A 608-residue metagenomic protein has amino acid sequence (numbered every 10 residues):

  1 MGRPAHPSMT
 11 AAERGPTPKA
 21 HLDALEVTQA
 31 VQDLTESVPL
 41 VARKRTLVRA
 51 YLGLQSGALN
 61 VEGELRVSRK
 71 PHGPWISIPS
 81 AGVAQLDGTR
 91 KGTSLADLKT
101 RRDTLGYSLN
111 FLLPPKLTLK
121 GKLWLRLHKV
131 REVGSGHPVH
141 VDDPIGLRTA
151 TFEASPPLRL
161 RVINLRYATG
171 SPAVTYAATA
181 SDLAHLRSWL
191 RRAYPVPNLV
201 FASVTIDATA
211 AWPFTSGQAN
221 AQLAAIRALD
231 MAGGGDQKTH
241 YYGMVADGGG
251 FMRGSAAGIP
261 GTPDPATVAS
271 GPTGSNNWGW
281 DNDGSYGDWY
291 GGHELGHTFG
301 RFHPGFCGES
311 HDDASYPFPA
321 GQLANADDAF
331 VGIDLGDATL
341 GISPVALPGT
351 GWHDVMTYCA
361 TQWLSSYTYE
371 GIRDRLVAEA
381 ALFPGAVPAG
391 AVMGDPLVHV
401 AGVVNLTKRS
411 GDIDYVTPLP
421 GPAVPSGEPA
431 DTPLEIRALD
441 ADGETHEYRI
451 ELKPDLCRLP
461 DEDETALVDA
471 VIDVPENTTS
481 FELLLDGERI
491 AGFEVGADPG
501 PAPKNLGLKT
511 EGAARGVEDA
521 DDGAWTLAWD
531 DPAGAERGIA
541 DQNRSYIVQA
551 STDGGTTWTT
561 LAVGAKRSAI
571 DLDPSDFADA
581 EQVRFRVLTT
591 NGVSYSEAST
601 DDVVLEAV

Functional and structural regions predicted by a protein language model:
P18-D23, V27-V31, R43-F111, V130 (+4 more regions): Extracellular glycoprotein-like low-complexity segments
S68, V548-D553, R586: Conserved Ser/Thr-centered positions that define the repeating blades of beta-propeller domains
H72, S551-T559: Asp-box/BNR beta-propeller loop motif
P79, G88, L113-L117, A150-A314: Active-site-proximal segment of zinc-dependent metalloprotease catalytic domains
T118-V139, I436, E476-G487, A580-N591: Short, aromatic- and glycine-rich surface loops/edge beta-strands on solvent-exposed regions
V133-T169, I490-A502, Y595-V608: Short beta-strand elements
T273-Q362: The catalytic-center signature of Zn2+-dependent metalloproteases
T560-K566: Short beta-strand segments within Ig-like beta-sandwich modules, predominantly Fibronectin type-III
